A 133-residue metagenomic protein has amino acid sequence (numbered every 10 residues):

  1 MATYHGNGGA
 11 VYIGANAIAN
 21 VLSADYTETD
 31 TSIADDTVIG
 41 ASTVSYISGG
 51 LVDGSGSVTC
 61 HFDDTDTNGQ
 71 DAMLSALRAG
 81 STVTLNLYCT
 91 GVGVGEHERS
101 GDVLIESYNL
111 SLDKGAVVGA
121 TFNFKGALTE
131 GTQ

Functional and structural regions predicted by a protein language model:
A2-D63, H97-N123: Solvent-exposed edge beta-strands and adjacent loop segments that serve as assembly or binding interfaces
I33, T132-Q133: Flexible, membrane-facing loop/turn or short amphipathic-helix motifs that contact lipid bilayers or gate lipid-binding
T67-E106: Short, acidic/charged, Gly/Pro-enriched secondary-structure junctions
K125-G131: Hydrophobic lipid-interacting interfaces of membrane-associated proteins
